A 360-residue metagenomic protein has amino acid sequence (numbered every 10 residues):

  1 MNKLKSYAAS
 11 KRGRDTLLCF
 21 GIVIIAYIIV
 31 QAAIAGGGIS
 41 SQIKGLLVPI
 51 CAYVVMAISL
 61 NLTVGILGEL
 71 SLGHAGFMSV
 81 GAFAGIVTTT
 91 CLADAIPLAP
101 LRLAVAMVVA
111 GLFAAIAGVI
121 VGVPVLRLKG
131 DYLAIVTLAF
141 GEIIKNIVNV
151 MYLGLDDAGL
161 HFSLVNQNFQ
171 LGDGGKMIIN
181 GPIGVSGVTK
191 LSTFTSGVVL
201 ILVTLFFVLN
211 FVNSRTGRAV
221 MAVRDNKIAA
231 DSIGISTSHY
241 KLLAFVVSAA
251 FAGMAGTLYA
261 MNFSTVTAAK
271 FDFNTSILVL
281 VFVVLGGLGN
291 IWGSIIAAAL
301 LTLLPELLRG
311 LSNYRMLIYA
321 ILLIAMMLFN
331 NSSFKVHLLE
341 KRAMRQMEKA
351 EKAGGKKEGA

Functional and structural regions predicted by a protein language model:
N2-A360: Transmembrane alpha-helices and adjacent helix-loop boundaries
